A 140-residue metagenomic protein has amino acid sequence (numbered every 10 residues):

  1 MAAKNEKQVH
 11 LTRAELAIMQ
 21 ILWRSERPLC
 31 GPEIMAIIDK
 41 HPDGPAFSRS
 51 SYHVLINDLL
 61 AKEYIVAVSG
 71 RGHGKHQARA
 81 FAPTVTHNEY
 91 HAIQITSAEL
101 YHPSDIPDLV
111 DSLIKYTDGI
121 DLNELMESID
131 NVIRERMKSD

Functional and structural regions predicted by a protein language model:
M1-P28, T86: Short alpha-helical segments that sit at the start of domains
I18, Y52-K62: Basic amphipathic alpha-helical segments that dock to polyanions
P28-I38: Short acidic, hydrophobic short linear motifs in intrinsically disordered regions
D39-Y52: Short, positively charged loop/turn segments that connect secondary-structure elements
L60-G70: A short, conserved structural fragment
G70-A92: Short, cationic-aromatic polyanion-contact patches
N88-E135: Amphipathic alpha-helical dimerization/coiled-coil segments that flank or bridge DNA-binding/regulatory modules
R136-D140: Short acidic DE-rich linear segments
